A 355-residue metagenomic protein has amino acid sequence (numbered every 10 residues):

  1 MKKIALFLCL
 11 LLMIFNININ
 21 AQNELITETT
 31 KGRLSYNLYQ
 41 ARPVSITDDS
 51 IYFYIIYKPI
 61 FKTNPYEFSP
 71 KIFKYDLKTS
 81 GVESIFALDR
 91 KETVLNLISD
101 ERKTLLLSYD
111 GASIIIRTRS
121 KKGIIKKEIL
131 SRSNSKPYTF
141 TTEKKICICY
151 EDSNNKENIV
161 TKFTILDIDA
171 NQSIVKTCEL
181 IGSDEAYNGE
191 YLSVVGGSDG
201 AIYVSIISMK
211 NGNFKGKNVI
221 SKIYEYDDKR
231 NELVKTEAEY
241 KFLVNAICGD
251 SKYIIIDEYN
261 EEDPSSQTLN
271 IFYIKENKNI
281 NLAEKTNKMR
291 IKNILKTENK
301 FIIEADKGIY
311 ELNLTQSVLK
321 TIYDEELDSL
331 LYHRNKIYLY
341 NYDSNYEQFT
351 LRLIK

Functional and structural regions predicted by a protein language model:
I4-F15: Sec-dependent N-terminal signal peptides
A21-I60, L77: An edge-strand/N-cap motif at the start of beta-rich repeat modules
I26-L34, G81-A87, I124-L130, S173-D184 (+3 more regions): A short beta-strand motif characteristic of beta-propeller blades
Y36-D48, K91-S99, R132-E143, S183-G197 (+3 more regions): Repeated scaffold domains used in trafficking and secretory/extracellular systems, primarily beta-propellers
D49-K62, R102-Y109, K144-D152, G200-N211 (+3 more regions): Short beta-strand elements that form the blades of beta-propeller/WD-repeat-like and other beta-sheet-rich scaffold
I60-F73, A112-R117, N155-I165, N211-Y224 (+3 more regions): Structural motif
D76-S80, R119-K122, I168-N171, Y226-R230 (+3 more regions): Short loop/turn segments that connect beta-strands within beta-propeller blades
S329-K355: Blade-level signature of beta-propeller repeat domains, shared across WD40, Kelch, NHL, RCC1 and BNR/Asp-box propellers
